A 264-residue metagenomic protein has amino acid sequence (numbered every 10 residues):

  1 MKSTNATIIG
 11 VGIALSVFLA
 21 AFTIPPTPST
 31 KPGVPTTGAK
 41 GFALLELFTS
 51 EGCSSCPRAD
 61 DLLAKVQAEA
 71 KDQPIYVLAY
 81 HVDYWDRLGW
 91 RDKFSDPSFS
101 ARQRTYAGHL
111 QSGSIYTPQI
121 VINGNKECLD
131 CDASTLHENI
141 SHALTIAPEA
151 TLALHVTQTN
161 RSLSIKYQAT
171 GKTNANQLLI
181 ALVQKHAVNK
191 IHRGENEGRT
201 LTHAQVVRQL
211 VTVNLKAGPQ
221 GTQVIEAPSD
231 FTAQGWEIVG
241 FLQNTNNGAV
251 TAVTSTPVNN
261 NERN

Functional and structural regions predicted by a protein language model:
M1-G33: N-terminal targeting signals for export/organelle localization
N5-T7, L44, N174-N176: Polytopic transmembrane helical bundles with strong interfacial aromatic enrichment
I9-V11, P32, T37-K40, T170 (+1 more regions): Feature targets compositionally biased, intrinsically disordered low-complexity regions with long contiguous runs
A21-Y116: Active-site-proximal cofactor/substrate-binding loop regions of enzyme domains
K93-Q119, N125-N264: Short, conserved sequence motifs used for protein processing/export or organelle targeting and for catalysis
